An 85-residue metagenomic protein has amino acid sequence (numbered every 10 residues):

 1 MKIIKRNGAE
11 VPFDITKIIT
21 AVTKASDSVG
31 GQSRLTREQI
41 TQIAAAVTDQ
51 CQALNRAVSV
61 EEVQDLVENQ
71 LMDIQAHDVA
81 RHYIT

Functional and structural regions predicted by a protein language model:
M1-T85: Long, C-terminal-biased catalytic regions of enzyme "large/alpha" subunits
